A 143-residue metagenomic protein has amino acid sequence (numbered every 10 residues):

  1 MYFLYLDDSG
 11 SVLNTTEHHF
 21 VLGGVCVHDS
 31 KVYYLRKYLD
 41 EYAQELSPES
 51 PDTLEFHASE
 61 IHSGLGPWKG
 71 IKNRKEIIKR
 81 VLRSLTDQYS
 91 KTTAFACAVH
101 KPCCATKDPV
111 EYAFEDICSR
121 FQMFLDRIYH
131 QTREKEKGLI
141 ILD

Functional and structural regions predicted by a protein language model:
M1-D143: Phosphate-ester processing/binding pockets and catalytic centers
